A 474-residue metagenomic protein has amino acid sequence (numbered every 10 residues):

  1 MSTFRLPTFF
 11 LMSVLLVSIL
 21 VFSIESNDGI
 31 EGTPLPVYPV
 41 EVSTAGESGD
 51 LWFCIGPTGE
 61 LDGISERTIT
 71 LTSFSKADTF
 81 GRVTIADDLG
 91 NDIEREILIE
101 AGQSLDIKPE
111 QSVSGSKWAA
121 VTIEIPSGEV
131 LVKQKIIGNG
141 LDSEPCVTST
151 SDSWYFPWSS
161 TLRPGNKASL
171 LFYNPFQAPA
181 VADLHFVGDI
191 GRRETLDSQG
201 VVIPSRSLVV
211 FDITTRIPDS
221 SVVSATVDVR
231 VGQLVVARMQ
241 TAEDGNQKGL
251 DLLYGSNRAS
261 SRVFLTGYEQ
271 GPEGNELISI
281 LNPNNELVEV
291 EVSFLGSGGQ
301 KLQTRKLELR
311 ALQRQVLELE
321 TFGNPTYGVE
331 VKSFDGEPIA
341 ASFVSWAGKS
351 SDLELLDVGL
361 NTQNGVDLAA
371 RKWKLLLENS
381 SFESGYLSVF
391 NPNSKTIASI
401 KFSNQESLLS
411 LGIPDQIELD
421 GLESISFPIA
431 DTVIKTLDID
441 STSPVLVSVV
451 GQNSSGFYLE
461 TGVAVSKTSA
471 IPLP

Functional and structural regions predicted by a protein language model:
R5-T72, E129-P175, L234-N284, E337-N393 (+1 more regions): Conserved functional hotspot residues at active sites or interaction interfaces
A45, E60, T70-G115, A120-G140 (+3 more regions): Post-signal-peptide, soluble extracytosolic/periplasmic N-terminal scaffold domains of envelope/secretory systems
T68-N91, F172-E194, V229, S279-Q300 (+1 more regions): Short acidic, flexible loop segments centered on an aromatic residue
A86-S116, R192-S220, G299-T326, E406-I434: Intrinsically disordered, low-complexity Pro/Gly/Ser/Thr-rich segments with frequent PxxP/GP/PP motifs and embedded
K117-S127, V222-R230, T326-D335, I434-T442 (+1 more regions): Short, aromatic- and glycine-rich surface loops/edge beta-strands on solvent-exposed regions
W154, L162-P164, S169-L171, P179-G188 (+1 more regions): Solenoidal tandem-repeat scaffolds enriched in leucines and small polar residues
V202, T226, R238-M239, G255-E318 (+1 more regions): Long, internal scaffold/assembly segments composed of regular secondary structure
T326, K395, N404-I425, I429-S466: C-terminal beta-sandwich/jelly-roll accessory domains of carbohydrate-active enzymes
